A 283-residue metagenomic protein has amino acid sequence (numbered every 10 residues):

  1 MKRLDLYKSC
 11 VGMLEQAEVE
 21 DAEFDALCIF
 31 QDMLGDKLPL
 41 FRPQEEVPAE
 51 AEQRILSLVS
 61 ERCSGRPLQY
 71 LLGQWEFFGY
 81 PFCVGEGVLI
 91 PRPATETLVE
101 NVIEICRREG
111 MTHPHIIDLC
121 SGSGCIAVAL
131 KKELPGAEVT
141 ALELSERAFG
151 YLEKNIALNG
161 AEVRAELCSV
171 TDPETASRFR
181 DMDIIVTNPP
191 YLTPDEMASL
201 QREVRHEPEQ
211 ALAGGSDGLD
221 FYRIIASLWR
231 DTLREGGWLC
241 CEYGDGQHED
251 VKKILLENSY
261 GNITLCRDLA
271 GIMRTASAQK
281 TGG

Functional and structural regions predicted by a protein language model:
M1-A51, I55: A short N-terminal interaction module
L14, C106, I156, W229 (+1 more regions): Conserved hydrophobic residues forming the short capping helix/wall of the S-adenosyl-L-methionine
I29, G65, T95, I126 (+4 more regions): Residue-level signal for inorganic ion chemistry
Q31-I105: Conserved AdoMet
Q69, L192-D195, G246: Active-site beta-alpha loop architecture of Rossmann-like, nucleotide-cofactor-dependent enzymes
T97-A198: Conserved SAM/SAH cofactor-binding pocket of Class I
Y191-F221: Mobile active-site "lid"/loop adjacent to the S-adenosyl-L-methionine
S216-Q279: Conserved Class I SAM-dependent methyltransferase catalytic core
